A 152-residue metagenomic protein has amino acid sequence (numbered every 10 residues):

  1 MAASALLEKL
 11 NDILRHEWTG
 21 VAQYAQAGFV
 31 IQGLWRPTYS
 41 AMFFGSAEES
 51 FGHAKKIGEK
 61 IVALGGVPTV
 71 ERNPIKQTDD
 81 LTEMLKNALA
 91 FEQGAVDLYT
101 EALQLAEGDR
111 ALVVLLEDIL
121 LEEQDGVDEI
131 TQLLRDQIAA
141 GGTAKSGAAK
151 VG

Functional and structural regions predicted by a protein language model:
M1-G152: Iron-associated oxidoreductase/ferritin-like identity signal
